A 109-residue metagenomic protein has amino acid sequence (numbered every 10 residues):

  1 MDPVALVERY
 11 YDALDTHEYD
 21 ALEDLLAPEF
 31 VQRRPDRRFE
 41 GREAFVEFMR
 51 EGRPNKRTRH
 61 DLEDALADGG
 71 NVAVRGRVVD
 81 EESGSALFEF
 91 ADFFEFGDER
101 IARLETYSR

Functional and structural regions predicted by a protein language model:
M1-D15, L25: Short, aromatic-enriched amphipathic alpha-helices that serve as compact interaction elements
Y10, A21-L22, F30, F45 (+3 more regions): Hydrophobic pocket/interface hotspot
D20, P28-D68: A solvent-exposed, acidic/Ser-Thr-rich amphipathic alpha-helical stretch
L26, V78-D80, S108: Short beta-strand segments enriched in hydrophobic/aromatic residues within well-folded beta-rich domains
T58-D61, A86-A91: Short, surface-exposed coil-to-beta transition loops
D68-V78: A short hydrophobic beta-strand element
D80-E82, F96: Beta-strand elements of well-folded, non-transmembrane domains
E89-R109: Short beta-strand edge/turn micro-motifs at domain boundaries
